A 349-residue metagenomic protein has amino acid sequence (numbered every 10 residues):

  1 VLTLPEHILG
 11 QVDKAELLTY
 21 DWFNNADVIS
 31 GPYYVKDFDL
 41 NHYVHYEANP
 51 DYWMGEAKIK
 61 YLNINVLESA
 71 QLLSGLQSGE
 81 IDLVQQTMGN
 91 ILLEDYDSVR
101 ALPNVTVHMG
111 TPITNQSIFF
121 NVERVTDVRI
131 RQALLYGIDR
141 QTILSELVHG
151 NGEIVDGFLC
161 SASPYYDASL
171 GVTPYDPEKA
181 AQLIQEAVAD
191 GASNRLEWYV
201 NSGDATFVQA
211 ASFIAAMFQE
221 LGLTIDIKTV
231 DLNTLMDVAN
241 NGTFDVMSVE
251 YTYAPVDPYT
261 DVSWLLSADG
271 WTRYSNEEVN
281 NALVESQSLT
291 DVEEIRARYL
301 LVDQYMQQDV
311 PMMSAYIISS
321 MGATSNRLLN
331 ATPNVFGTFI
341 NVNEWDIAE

Functional and structural regions predicted by a protein language model:
V1-A57, Y61, Q71, E178: Gly/Pro-rich hinge or "lid" segments in bacterial periplasmic/extracellular proteins
I29, E56-K60, V128, P177-E197: Immediate post-signal peptide segment of exported/extracytoplasmic ligand-binding proteins
Y33, E153-A187, S202-V208: Structural transition elements
K36-E47, N63-V122: Extracellular/periplasmic solute-recognition and catalytic clefts
L40, Q185-Y253, S320: Ligand/substrate-recognition segments at binding pockets and active sites
E47-Y52, G110-A133, G137, E146 (+1 more regions): A bilobed periplasmic-binding-protein/Venus flytrap-type ligand-binding module shared by bacterial periplasmic
A70-V84, D97-A101, R129, S212-L221 (+1 more regions): Short helices/loops that flank or line small-molecule/ion binding pockets
L135-Y166, T206-A215, M236-E349: Detector for C-terminal structural segments
